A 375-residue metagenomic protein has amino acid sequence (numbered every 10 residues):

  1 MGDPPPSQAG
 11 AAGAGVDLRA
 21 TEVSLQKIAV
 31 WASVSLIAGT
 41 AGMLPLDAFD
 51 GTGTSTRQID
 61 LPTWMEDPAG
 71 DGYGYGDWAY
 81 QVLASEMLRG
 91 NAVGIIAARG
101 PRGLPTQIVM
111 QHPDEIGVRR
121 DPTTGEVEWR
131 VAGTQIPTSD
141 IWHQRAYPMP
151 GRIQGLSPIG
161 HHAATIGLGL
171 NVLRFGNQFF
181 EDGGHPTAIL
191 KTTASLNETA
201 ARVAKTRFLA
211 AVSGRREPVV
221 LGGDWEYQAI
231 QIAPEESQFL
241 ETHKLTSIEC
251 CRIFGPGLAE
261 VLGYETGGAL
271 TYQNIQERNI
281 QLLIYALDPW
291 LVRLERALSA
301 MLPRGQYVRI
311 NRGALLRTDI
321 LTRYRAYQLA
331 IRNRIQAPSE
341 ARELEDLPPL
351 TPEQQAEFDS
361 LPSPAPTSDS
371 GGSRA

Functional and structural regions predicted by a protein language model:
M1-F239, H243-L245, E249-R252, Y264-G267 (+3 more regions): Structured, contiguous alpha/beta core segments that scaffold functional sites
R207-A211, E249, I253, G257 (+3 more regions): Generic, well-ordered alpha-helical scaffold segments in large soluble proteins
V220, L258-L270, A297-R304: Short acidic alpha-helical/loop segments enriched in Asp/Glu that coordinate divalent cations
Q281: Glycine-rich and small/hydrophobic secondary-structure elements
I284-A330: C-terminal hydrophobic structural anchor segments that stabilize assembly/packing rather than catalytic chemistry
